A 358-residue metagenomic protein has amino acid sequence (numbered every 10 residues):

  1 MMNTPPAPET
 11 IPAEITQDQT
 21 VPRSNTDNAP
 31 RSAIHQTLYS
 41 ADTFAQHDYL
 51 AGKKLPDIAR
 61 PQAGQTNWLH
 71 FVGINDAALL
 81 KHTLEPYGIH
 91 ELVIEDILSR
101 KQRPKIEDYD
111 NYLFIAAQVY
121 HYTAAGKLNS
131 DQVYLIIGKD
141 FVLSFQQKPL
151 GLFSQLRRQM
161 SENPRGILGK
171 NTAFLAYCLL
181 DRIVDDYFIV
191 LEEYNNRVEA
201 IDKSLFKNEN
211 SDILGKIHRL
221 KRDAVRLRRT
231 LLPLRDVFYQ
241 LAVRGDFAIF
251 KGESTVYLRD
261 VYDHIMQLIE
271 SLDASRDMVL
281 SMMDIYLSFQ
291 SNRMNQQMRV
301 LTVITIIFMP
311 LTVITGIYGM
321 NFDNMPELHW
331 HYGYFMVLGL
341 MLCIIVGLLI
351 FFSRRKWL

Functional and structural regions predicted by a protein language model:
M1-K251, D260-S271, W357-L358: Peripheral, non-transmembrane regulatory/ligand-interaction domains of membrane transport proteins
M2-N3, D263-L358: Hydrophobic alpha-helical transmembrane segments and their immediately adjacent juxtamembrane loops
A176, L180, I213, S254 (+5 more regions): Alpha-helical membrane-protein architecture signal
D246-T255, E327, Y332: Membrane interface segments of multi-pass transport proteins and intramembrane proteases
